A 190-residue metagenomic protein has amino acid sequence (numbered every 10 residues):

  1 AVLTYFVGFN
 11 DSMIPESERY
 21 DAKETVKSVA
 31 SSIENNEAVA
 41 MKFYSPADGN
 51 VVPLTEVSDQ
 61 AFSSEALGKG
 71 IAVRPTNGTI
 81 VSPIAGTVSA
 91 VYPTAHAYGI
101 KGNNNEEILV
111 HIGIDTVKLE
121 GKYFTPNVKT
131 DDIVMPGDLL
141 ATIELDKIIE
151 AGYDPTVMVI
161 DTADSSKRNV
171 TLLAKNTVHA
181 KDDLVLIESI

Functional and structural regions predicted by a protein language model:
T4-I190: Contiguous, well-folded functional domains in the mature portion of proteins
